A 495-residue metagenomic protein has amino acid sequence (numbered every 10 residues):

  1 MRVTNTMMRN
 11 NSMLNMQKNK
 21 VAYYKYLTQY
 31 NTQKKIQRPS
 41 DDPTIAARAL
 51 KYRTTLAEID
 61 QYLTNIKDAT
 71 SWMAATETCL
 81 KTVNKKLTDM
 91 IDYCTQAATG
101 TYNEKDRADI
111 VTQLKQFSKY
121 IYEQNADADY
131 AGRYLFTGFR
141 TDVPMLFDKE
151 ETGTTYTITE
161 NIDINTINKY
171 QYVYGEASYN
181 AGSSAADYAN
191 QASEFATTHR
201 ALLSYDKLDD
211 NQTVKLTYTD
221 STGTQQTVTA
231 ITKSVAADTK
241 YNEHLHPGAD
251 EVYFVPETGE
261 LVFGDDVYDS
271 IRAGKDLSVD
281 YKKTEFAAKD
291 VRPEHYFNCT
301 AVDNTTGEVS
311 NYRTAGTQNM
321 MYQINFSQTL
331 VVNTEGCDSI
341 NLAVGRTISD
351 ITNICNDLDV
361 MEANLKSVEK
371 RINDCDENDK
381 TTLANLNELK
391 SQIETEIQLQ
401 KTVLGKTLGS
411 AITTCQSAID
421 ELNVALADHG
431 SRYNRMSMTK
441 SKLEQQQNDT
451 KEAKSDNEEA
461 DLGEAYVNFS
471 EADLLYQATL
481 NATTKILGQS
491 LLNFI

Functional and structural regions predicted by a protein language model:
M1-F147, S391, T395-I495: Amphipathic alpha-helical polymerization modules
M16, Y23, L27-Y30, K34 (+5 more regions): Polar, low-complexity export/assembly segments characteristic of proteins that are secreted or assemble on the cell
T64-I66, V228-S234, D290-D303, K454: Short, positively charged
I91-T222, V262-G264, A287-R346, G488-I495: Amphipathic alpha-helical coiled-coil/heptad-repeat segments
H199, H244-H246, H295, H429: Histidine (H) residue identity feature
D206-D210, S221-T227, A427-M438: Extended boundary segments
T213-T284: Signature of Asx- and small-polar-rich beta-strand/turn repeats characteristic of beta-solenoid architectures
